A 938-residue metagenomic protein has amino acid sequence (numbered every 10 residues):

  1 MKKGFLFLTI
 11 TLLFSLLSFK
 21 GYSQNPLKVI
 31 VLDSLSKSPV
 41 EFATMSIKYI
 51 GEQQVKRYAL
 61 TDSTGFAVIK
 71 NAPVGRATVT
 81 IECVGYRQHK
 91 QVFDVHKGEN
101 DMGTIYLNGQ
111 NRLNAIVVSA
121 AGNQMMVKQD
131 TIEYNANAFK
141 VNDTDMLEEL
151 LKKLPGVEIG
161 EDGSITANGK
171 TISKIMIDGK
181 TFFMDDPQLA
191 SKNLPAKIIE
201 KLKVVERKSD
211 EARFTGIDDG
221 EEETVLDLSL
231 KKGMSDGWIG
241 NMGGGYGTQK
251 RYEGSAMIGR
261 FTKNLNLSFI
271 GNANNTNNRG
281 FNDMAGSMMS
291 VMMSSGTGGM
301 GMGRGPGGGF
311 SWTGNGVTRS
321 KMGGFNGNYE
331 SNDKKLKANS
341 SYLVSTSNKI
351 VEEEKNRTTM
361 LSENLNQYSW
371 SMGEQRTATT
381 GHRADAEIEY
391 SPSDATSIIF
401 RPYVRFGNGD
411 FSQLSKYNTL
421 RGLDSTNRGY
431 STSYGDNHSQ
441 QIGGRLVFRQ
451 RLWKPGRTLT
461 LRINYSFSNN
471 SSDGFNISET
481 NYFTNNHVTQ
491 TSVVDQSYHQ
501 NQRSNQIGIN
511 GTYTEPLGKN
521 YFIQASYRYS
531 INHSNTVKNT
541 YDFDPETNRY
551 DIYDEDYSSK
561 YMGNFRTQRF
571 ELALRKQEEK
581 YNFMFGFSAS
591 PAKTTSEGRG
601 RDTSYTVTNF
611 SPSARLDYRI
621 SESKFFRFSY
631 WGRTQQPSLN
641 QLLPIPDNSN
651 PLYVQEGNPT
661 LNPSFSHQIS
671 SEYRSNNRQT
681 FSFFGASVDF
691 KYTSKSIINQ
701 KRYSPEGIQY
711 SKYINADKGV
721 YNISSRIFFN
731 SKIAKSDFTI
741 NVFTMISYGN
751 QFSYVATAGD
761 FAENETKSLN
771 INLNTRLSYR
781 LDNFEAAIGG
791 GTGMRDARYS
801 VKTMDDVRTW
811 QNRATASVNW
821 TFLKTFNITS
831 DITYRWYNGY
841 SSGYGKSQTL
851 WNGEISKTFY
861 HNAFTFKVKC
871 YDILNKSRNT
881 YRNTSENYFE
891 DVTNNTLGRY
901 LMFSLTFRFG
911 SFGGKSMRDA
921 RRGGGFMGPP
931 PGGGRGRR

Functional and structural regions predicted by a protein language model:
Q24, T64-F66, R87, E99 (+16 more regions): Membrane-proximal, glycine/serine-rich, low-complexity loop/turn segments characteristic of large bacterial
L35-Y49, V74, M125-V127: Short, ordered, surface-exposed loop/turn motifs in non-cytosolic proteins
I50-F66: Short, acidic Ser/Thr/Gly-rich low-complexity loop/linker segments typical of extracellular and cell-surface proteins
G51-Q54, R76, T80-V92, A121: A short, solvent-exposed loop/turn motif at the edges and junctions of modular extracellular/periplasmic domains
D130, R279-P306, E352-W370, N418-G429 (+8 more regions): Surface-exposed loop/turn segments flanking beta-strands in extracellular/periplasmic regions
N315-V317, R376-A378, Y434-H438, H499-R503 (+9 more regions): Replace "Gram-negative outer membrane beta-barrel proteins" with "bacterial and organellar outer membrane beta-barrel
M372, Q506-G508, Y550-S559, E656 (+4 more regions): Outer membrane beta-barrel strand-and-loop segments of large Gram-negative receptors, especially TonB-dependent
V494-M584, E597-R601, D617-S621, V720-N722 (+2 more regions): Outer-membrane beta-barrel transmembrane domain signature of Gram-negative proteins, especially the mid-to-C-terminal
